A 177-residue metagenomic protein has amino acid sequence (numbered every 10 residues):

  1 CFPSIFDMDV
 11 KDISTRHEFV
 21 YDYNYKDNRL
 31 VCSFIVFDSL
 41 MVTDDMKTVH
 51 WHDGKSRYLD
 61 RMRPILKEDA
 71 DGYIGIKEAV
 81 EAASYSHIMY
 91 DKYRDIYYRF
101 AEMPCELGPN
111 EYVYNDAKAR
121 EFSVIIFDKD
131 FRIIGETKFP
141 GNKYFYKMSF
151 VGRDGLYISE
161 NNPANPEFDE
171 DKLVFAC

Functional and structural regions predicted by a protein language model:
C1-D44: Loop-centered beta-sheet repeat module
C1-H17, V49-V80, T137-Y144, G152: Surface-exposed loop and turn segments in beta-propeller and other repeat-based domains that flank or scaffold
I13-K26, S33, V80-Y93, S149-G152 (+1 more regions): Structural signature of eukaryotic scaffold interfaces centered on beta-propeller domains
N28-L30, R94-R99, G155-I158: Entry beta-strands of beta-propeller and related beta-repeat scaffolds
D38, Y112-R132, E170-C177: Beta-propeller blade signature
M46-K47, F131: Residue-level signal for glycine
R99-A119, N161-L173: Short, conserved, GDST-rich strand-edge loop motifs in beta-rich repeat architectures
F122-N165: C-terminal structured domain segments
